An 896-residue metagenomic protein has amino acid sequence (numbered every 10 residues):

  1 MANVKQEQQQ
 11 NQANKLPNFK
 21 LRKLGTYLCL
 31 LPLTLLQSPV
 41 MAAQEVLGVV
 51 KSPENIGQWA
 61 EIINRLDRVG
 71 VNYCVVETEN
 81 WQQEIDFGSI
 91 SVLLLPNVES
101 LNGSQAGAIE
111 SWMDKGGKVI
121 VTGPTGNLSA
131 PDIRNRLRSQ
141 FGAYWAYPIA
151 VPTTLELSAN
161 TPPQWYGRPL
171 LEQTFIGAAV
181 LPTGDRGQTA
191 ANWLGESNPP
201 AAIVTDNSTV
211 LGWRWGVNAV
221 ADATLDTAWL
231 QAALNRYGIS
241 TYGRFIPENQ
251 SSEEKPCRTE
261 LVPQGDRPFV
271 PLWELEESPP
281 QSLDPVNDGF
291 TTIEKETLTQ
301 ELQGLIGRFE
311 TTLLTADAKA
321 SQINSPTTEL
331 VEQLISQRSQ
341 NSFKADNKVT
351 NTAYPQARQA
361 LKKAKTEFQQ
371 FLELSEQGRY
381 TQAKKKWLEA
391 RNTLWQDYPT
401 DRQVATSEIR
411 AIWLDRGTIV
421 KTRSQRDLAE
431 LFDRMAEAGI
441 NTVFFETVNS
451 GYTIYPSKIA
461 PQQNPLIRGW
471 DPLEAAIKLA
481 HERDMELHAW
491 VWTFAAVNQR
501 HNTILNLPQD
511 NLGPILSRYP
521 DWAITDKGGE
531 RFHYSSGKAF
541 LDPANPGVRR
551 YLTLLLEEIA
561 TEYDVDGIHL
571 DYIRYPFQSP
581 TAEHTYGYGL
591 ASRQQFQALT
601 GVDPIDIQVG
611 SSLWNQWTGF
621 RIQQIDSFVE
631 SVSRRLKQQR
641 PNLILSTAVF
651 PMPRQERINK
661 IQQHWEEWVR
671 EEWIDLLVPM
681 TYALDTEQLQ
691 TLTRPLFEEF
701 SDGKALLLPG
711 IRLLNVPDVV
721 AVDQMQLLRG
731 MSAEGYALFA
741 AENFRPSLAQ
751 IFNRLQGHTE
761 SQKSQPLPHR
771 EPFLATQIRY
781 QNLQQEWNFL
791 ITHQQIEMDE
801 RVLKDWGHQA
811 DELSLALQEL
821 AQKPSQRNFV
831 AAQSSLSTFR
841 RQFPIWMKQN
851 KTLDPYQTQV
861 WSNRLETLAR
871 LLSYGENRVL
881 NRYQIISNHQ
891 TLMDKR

Functional and structural regions predicted by a protein language model:
E45-V46, G57, N207, G212-I323 (+5 more regions): Extracellular ligand-binding/catalytic regions of CAZymes and related secreted enzymes and adhesion modules
V46-P131: Helical hinge/lid and interdomain linker segments adjacent to catalytic or ligand-binding clefts that mediate domain
V69, D427-Y452: Catalytic domains of carbohydrate-active enzymes, especially glycoside hydrolases
S100-P169: A glycine-rich, often tryptophan-bearing local segment used as a flexible ligand/cofactor-contacting loop or short
N135, S139-Q140, S457-N464, A495-F532 (+1 more regions): Aromatic- and acidic-residue-enriched segments that line the glycan-binding/catalytic groove of carbohydrate-active
A150-D226, Q231-F245: Catalytic beta-strand/loop cores that center a nucleophilic Ser/Cys/Thr and support acyl-enzyme chemistry
S407-R410, I419-K421, F494-E558, E562: Active-site-adjacent "subsite" loops/lids of carbohydrate-active enzymes
D675-Q688, L708-T867: Substrate-binding cleft of secreted/luminal carbohydrate-active enzymes
